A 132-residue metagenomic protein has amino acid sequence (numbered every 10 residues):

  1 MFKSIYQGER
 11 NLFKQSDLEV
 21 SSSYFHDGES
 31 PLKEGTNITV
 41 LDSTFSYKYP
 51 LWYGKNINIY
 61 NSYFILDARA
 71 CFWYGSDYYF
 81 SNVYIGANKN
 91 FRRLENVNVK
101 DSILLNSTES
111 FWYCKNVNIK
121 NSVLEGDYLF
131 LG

Functional and structural regions predicted by a protein language model:
M1-G132: Long, distal/terminal scaffolding or interaction modules with repetitive or compositionally biased sequence
